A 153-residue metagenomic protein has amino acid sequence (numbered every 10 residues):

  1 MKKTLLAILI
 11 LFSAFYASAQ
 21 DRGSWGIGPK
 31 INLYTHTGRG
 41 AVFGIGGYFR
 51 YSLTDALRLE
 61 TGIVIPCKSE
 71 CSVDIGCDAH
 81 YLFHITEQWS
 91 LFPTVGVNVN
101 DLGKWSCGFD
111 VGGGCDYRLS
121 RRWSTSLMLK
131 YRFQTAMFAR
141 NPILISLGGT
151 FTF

Functional and structural regions predicted by a protein language model:
M1-S24: Cleavable N-terminal export/targeting peptides
L9, G62, R132: Flexible loop residues that form catalytic and substrate-binding hotspots at small-molecule/glycan-binding clefts
A19-I65, S146-T152: Short glycine/proline- and aromatic-enriched beta-strand/turn motifs that initiate or cap beta-hairpins
R22, G38-V42, K68-D74, L102-G108 (+1 more regions): Transmembrane beta-barrel outer-membrane domains
G28-L33, G96-V97, K130-Y131: Extracytoplasmic loops and strand-loop junctions of Gram-negative outer membrane beta-barrel proteins
Y48-T125, L129, T150-F153: Gram-negative (and chloroplast) outer-membrane scaffold detector with strong preference for beta-barrel transmembrane
R122-W123, Q134-M137: Short, exposed beta-strand-loop hairpins at the edges of beta-sheets in extracellular/periplasmic proteins
Y131-R132, R140-S146: A cross-taxonomic marker for long C-terminal extensions/tails that follow the last structured domain
